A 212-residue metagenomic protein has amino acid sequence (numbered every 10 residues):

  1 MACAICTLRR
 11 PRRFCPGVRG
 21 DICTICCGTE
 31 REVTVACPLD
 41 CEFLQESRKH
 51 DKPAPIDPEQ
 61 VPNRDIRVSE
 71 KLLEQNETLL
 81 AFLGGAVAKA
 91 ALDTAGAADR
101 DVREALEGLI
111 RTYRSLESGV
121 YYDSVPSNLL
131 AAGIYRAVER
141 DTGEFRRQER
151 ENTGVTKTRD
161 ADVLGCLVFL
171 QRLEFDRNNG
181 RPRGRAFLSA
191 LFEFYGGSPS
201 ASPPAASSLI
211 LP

Functional and structural regions predicted by a protein language model:
M1-I56: N-terminal cysteine/histidine-rich coordination modules
A36, D40-P212: Long, charged interaction segments in nuclear RNA/chromatin-associated proteins
